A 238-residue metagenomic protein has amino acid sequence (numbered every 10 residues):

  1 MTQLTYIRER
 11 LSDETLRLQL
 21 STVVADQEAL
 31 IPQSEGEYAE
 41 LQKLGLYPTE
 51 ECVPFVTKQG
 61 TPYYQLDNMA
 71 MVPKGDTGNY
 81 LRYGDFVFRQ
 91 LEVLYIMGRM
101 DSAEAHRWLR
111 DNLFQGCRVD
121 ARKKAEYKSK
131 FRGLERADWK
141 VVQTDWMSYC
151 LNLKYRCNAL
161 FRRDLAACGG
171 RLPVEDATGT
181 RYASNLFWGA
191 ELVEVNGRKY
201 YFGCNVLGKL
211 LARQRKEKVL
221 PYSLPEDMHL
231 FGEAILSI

Functional and structural regions predicted by a protein language model:
T2-I238: Charged, low-complexity intrinsically disordered segments
